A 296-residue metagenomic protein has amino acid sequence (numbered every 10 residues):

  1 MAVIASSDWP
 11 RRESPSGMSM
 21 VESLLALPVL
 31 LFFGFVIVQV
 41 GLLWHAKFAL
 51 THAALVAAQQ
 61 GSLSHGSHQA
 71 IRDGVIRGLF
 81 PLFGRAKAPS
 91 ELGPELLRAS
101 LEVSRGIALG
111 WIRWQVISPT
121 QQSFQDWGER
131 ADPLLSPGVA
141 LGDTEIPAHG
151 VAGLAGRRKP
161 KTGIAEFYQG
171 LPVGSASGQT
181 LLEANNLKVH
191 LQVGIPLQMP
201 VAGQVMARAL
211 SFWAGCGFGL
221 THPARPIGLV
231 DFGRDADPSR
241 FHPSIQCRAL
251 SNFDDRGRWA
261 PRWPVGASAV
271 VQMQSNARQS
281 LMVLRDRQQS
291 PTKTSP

Functional and structural regions predicted by a protein language model:
M1-I4, V189-L191, A269: Generic low-polarity alpha-helical segments
A2-P94: Alpha-helical assembly-interface signal, strongest on the long, hydrophobic N-terminal helix that forms
A5, V40, I107-G110, S123 (+2 more regions): Acidic, low-complexity intrinsically disordered regions
W9, W44, W111-W114, W127 (+3 more regions): A residue-identity detector for tryptophan
M20-V21, E166-G170, P243-L250: A short linear-motif detector with a strong N-terminal bias
L50, N186-K188, G266-S268: Extracellular structured ligand-interaction cores
Q59-Q198, S211, G215-A236: Short amphipathic secondary-structure patches
L197-P296: Low-complexity, S/T/G/P-rich flexible repeat/linker segments used as non-globular hinges and stalks within
